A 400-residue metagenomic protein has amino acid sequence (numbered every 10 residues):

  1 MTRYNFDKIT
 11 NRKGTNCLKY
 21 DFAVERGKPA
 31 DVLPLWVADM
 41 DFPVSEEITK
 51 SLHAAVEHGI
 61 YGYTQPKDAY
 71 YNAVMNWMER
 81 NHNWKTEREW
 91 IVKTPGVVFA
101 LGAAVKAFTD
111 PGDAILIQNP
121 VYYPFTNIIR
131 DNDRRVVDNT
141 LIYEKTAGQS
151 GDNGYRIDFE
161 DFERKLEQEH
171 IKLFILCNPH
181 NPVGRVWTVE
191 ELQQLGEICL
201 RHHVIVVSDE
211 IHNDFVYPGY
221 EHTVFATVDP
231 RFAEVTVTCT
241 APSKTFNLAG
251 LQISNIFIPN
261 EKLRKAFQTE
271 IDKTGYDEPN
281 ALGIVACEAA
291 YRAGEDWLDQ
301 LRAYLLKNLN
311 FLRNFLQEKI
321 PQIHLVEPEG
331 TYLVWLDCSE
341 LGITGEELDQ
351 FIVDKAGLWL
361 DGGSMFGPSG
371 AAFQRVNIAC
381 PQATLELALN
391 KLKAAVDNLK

Functional and structural regions predicted by a protein language model:
M1-K19, K28-D31: Conserved PLP-binding active-site segment in aminotransferase class I/II-type PLP enzymes
Y4, G27-L33, A38-A54, K85-E87 (+1 more regions): PLP-dependent class I/II
I9, Y61-Y63, F225: Short clusters of hydrophobic/aromatic residues that line enzyme substrate/ligand-binding pockets
P34-D39, H53-Y71: A glycine-/small-polar-enriched, mobile loop at the entrance of the PLP active site in fold-type I
G59-D68, V74, I157, E288 (+1 more regions): Short secondary-structure boundary segments
G62-P95: Conserved N-terminal alpha-helix of the aminotransferase class I/II PLP-enzyme fold
